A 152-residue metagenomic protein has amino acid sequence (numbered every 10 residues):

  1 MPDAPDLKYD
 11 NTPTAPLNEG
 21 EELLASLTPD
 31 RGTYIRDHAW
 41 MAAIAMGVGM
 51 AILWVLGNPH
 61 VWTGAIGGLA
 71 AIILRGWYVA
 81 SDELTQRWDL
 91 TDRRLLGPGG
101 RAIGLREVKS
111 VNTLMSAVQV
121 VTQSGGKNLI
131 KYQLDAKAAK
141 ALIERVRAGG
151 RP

Functional and structural regions predicted by a protein language model:
M1-W54: N-terminal membrane-targeting/pre-transmembrane regions
D3-A4, G20-E22, T28, Q123-P152: A membrane-cytosol interface segment of integral membrane proteins
N18-E22, T85, M115: Sequence-level motif detector for i,i+2 pairs with an aromatic at +2
L23-S26, D89, Q119: Soluble periplasmic/extracytoplasmic beta-strand elements of cell-envelope proteins
G32-L84: Alpha-helical transmembrane spans
G57-P59, A65-I73, A117, Q133-R145: A general structural signal for short secondary-structure boundary/capping elements
L69-S110: Conserved beta-hairpin
P98-A138: Acidic, Ser/Thr-rich low-complexity segments on the non-lumenal side of membrane proteins
